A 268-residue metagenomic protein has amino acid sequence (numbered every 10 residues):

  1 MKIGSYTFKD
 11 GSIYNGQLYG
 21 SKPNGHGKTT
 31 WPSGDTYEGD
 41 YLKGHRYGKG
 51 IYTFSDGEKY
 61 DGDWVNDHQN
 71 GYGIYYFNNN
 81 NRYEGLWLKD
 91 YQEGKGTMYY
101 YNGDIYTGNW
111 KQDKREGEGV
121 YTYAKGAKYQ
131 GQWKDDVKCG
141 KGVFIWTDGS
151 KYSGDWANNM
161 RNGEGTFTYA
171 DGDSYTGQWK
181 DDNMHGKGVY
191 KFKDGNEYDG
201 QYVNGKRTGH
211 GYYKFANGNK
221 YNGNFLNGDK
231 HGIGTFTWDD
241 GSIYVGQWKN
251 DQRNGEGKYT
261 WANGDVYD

Functional and structural regions predicted by a protein language model:
M1-S5: Intrinsically disordered, low-complexity regions that flank and link C2H2-type zinc finger arrays in eukaryotic
I13-N24, T36-Y47, K59-N70, R82-E93 (+8 more regions): Conserved anchor residues at repeat-unit boundaries in beta-strand-based tandem repeats, strongest for the MORN repeat
T30, T53, Y75-Y76, K95-Y99 (+7 more regions): TPR/Sel1-like alpha-solenoid repeat signature
G211: Conserved active-site loop region of the serine DD-peptidase/beta-lactamase
